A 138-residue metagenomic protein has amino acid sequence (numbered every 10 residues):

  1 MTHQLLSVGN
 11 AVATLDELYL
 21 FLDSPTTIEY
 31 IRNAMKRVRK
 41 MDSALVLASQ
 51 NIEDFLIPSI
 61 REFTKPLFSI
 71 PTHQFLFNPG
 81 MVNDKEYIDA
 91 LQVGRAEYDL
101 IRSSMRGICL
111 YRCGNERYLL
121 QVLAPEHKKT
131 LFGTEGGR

Functional and structural regions predicted by a protein language model:
M1-L100, E126: Conserved P-loop NTPase motor cores
M1-S7, D99-R138: Conserved P-loop NTPase motor module
